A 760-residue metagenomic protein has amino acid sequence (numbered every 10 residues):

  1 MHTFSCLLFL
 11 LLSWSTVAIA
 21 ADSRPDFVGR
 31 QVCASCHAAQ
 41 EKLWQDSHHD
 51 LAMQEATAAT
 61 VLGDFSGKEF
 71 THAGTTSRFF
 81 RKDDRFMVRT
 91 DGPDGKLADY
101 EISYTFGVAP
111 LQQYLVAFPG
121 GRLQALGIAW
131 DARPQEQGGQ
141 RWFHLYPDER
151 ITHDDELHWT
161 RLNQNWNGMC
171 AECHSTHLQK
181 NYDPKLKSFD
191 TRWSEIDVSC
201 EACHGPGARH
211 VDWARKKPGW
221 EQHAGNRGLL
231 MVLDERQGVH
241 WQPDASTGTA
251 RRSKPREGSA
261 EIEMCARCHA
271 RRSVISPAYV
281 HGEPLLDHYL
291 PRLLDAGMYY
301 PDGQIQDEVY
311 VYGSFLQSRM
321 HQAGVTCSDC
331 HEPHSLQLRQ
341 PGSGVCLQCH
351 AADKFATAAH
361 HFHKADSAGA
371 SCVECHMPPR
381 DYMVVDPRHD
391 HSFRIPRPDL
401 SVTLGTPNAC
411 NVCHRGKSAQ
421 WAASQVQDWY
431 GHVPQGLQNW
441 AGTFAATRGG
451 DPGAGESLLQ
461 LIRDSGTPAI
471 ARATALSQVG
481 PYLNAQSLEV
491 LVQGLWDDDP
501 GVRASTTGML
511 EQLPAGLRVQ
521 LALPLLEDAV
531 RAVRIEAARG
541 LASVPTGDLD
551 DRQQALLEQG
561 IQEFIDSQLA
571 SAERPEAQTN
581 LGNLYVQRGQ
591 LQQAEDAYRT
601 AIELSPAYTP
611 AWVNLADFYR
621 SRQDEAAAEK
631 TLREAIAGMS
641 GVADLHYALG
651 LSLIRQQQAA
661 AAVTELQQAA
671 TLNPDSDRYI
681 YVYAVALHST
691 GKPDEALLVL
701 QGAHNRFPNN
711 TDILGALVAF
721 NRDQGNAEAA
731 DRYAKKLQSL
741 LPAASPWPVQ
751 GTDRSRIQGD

Functional and structural regions predicted by a protein language model:
Q31, A39-G107, Q113-P119, G127 (+5 more regions): Primarily the internal scaffold of c-type cytochrome electron-transfer domains, especially repeated/multiheme c-type
P452-I462, N484-W496, P514-L526, D548-I565: Amphipathic alpha-helical scaffolding segments comprising HEAT/armadillo-like alpha-solenoid repeats
L458, F564-I565, Y598, L632 (+3 more regions): Hydrophobic/aromatic packing residues within the alpha-helices of TPR/SEL1-like helical repeat arrays
A469, P500-R503, R531, P575-E576 (+5 more regions): Helix-start (N-cap) detector for alpha-helical repeat units in TPR-like alpha-solenoids, especially tetratricopeptide
Q512, G540-S543, Q587, S621-R622 (+3 more regions): Register position in tetratricopeptide repeats
A572, P606, S640-G641, P674 (+2 more regions): Short coil turns that delineate tetratricopeptide repeat
